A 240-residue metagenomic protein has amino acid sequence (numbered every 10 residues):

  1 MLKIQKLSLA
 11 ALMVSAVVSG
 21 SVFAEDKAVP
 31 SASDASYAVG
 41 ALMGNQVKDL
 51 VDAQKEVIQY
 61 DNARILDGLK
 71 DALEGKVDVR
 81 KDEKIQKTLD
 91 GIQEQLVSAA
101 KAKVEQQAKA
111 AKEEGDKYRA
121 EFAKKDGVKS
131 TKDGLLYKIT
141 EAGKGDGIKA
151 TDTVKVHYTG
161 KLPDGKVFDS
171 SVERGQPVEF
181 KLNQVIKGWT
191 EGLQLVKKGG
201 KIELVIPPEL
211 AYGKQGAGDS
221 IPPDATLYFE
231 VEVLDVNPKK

Functional and structural regions predicted by a protein language model:
L2-Q5, V22-K240: Cross-family detector of peptidyl-prolyl cis-trans isomerase
A10-S19: Bacterial N-terminal signal peptides
